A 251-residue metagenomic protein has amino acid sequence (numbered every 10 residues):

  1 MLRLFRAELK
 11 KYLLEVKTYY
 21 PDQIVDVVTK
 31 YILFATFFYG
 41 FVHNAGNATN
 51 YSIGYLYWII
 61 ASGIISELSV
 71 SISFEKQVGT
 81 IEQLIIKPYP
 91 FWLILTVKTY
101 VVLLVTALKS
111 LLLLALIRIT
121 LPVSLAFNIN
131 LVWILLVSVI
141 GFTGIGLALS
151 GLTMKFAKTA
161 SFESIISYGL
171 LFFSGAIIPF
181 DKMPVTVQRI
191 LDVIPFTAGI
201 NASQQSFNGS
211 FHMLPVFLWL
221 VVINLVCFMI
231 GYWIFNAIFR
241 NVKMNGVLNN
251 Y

Functional and structural regions predicted by a protein language model:
M1-L121, L125-G141, I145-Y251: Hydrophobic transmembrane alpha-helices and immediately adjacent juxtamembrane helices of multi-pass inner-membrane
